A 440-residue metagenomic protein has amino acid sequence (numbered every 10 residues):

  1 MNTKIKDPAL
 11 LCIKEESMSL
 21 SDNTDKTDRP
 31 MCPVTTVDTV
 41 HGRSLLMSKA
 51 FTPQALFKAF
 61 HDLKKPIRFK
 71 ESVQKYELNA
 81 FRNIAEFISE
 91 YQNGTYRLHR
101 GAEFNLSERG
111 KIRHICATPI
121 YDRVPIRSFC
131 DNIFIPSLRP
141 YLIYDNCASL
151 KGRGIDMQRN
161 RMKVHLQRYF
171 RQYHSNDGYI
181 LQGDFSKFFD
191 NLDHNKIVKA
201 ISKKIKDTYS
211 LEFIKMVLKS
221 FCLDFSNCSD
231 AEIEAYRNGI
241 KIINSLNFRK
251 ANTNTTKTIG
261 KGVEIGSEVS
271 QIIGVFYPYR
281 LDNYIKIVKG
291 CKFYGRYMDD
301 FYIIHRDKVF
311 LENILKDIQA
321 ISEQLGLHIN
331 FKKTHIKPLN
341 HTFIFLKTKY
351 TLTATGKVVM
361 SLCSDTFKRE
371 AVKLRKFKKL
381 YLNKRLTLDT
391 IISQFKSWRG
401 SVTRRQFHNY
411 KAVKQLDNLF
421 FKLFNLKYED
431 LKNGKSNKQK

Functional and structural regions predicted by a protein language model:
M1-A85, K435-K440: Non-catalytic, polymerase-adjacent accessory regions of viral genome-replication enzymes
N2, P30, T118, R123 (+6 more regions): Right-hand nucleic-acid polymerase module
L46, I133-D193: Active-site-proximal segment of RNA-dependent polymerases
H99-G101, G295-D299, K332: Short Gly/Ser/Thr- and Asp/Glu-enriched loop/turn motifs at secondary-structure junctions
I112-I143, T256-K286: Conserved pre-motif C helix in the palm subdomain of viral-like polymerases
R171-M298, I303-D317: Conserved polymerase palm-domain catalytic core
I205, Q319-L327: A common structural junction motif
